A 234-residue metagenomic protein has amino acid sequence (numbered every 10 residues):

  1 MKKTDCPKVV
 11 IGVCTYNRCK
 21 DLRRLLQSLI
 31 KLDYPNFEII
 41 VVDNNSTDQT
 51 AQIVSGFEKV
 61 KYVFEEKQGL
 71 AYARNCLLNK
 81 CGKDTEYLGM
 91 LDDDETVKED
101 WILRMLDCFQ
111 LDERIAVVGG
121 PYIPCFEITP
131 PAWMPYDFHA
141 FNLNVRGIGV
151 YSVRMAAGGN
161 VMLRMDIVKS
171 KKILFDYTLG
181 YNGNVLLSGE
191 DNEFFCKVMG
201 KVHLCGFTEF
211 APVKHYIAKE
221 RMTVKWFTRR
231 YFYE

Functional and structural regions predicted by a protein language model:
M1-I30: N-proximal low-complexity "stem/linker" segments adjacent to membrane-targeting elements
R23, D48-G56, D100: Acidic helix N-cap motif at the loop->helix transition within catalytic regions of sugar-transfer enzymes
S28, D43-Q52, E95: A conserved acidic beta->alpha catalytic loop
Y72-Y87: Active-site nucleotide-sugar/metal-binding loop of Leloir-type enzymes
D100-W133: Conserved donor NDP-sugar-binding/catalytic core segment of glycosyltransferases
G120-P121, P135-R154: Short, flexible, basic/aromatic active-site loop/helix in glycosyltransferases
N160-L163, I167-V168, T178-A211: A short, conserved alpha-helix in the catalytic core of glycosyltransferases
G200-L204, F210-V213, T223-E234: Catalytic core of nucleotide-sugar-dependent glycosyltransferases
